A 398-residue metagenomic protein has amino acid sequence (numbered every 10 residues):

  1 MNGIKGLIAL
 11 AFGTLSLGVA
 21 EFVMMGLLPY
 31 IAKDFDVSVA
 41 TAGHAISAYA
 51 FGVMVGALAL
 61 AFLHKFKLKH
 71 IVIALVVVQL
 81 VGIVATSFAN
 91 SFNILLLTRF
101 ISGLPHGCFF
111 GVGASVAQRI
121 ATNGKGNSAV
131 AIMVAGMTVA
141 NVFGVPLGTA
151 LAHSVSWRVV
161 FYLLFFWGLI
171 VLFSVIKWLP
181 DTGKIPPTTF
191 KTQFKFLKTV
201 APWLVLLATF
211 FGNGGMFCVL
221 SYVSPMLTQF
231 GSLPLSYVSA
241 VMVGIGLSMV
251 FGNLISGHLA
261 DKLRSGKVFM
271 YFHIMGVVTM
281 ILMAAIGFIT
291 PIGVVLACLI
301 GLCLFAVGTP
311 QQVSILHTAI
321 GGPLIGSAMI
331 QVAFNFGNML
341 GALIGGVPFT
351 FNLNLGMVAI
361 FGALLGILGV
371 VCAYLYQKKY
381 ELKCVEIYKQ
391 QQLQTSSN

Functional and structural regions predicted by a protein language model:
D36, F88-I94, S232, I286-G287: Helix-breaking motifs and short loop linkers at transmembrane-helix boundaries and internal kinks in secondary membrane
V55-F92: Conserved MFS/SLC helix-loop-helix module at the cytosolic interface between two early adjacent transmembrane helices
G56-L68, G252-R264, F349-T350: Helix-to-loop junctions at the C-terminal end of transmembrane segments in multipass secondary transporters
G82-A85, N93-S102, P291-L299: Paired small-residue
F92-I94, N123-G124, S128-K177, Y222-M226: Helix-loop-helix hairpin linking two adjacent transmembrane segments in secondary transporters
T98-G136: Cytoplasmic helix-loop-helix junction between adjacent transmembrane helices in 12-TM secondary transporters
G266-Q311: C-terminal transmembrane helical hairpin of 12-TM major facilitator-type secondary transporters
H317-N354, G362: A late C-terminal transmembrane helix in Major Facilitator Superfamily
